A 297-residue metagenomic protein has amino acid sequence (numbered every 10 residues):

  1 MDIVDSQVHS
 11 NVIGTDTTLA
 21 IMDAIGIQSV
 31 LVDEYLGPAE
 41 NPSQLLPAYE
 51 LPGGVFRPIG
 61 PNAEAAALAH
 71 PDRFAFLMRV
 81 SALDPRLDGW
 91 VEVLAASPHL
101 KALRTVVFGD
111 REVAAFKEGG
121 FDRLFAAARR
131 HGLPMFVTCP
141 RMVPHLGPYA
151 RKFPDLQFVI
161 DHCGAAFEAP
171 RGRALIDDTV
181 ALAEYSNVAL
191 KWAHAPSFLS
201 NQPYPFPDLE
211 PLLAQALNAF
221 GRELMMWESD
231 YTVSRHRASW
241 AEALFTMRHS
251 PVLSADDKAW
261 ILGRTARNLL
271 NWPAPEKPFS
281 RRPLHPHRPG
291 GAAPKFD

Functional and structural regions predicted by a protein language model:
M1-V8, V12-S29, D33, Q215 (+2 more regions): Mid-to-C-terminal alpha-helical segments outside catalytic/metal-binding sites
I3-V8, V30-V32, A75-M78, K101-T105 (+4 more regions): Hydrophobic faces of well-ordered beta-strands that scaffold small-molecule active sites in alpha/beta enzyme cores
N11-I13, G37-E40, L83-R86, F108-R111 (+4 more regions): Active-site environment of divalent metal-dependent phosphoester hydrolases
V12-M22, D84-A95, A174-L175: Short, acidic/polar
L19, E64-A65, E92, G147 (+3 more regions): Active-site phosphate/pyrophosphate- and oxyanion-stabilizing loops and adjacent acidic/basic residues in soluble
P42-R57, P283, H287-R288, P294-F296: Intrinsically disordered, low-complexity Ser/Thr- and acidic-rich flexible linkers and loops, especially at boundaries
L46-R141, P148, K191, A195 (+1 more regions): Active-site gating/metal-coordination segments in enzymes
A114-M226, A274-F296: Catalytic pocket-lining loop regions of alpha/beta-barrel enzymes, especially the amidohydrolase/enolase/GH5 lineages
